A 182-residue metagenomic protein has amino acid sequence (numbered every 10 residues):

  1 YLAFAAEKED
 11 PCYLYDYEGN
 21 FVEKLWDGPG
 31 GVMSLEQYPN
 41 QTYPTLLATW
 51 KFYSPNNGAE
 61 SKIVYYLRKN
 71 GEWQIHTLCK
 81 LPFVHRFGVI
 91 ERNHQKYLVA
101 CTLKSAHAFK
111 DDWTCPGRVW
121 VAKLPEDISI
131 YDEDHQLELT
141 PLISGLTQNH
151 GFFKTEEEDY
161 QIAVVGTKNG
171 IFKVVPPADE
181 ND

Functional and structural regions predicted by a protein language model:
Y1-D182: Beta-propeller-forming repeat regions
